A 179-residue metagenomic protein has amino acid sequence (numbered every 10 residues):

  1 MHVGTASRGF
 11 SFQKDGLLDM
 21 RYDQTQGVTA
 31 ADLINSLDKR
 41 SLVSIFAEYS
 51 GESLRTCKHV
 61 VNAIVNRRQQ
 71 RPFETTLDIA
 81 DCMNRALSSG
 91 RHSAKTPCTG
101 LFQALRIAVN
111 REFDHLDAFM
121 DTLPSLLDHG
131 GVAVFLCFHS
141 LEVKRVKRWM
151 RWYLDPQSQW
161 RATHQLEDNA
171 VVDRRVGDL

Functional and structural regions predicted by a protein language model:
M1-L179: S-adenosyl-L-methionine-dependent methyltransferase catalytic core, i.e., the SAM/SAH-binding region
